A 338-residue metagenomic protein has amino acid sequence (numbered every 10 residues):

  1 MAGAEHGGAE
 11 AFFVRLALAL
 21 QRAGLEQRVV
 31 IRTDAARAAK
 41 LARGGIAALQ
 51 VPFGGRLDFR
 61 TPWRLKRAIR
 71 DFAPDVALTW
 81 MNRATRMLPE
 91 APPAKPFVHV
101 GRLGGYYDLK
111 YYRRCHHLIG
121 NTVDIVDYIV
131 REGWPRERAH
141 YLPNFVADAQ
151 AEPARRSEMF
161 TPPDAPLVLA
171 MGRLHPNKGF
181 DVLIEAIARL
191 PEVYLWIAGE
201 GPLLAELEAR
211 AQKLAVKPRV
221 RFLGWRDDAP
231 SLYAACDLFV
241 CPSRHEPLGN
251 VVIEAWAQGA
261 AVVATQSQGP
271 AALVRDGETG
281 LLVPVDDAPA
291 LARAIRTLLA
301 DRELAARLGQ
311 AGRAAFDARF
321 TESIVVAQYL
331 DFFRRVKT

Functional and structural regions predicted by a protein language model:
G7-L18, P166, A170-R189, P202-E208 (+3 more regions): A conserved mid-protein helix/loop that constitutes part of the nucleotide-sugar donor-binding site
V30-I31, V252, A261-T265, V274: Short hydrophobic beta-strand element within catalytic cores of glycosyltransferases and related nucleotide-activated
R56, R60, V130-R131, R136-R138 (+1 more regions): Acidic anion/phosphate-binding donor-loop and adjacent secondary structure in glycosyltransferase catalytic cores
D58, T79-T85, L103: Short His-centered aromatic/hydrophobic patch
A151-P163, L167, G309, R313 (+1 more regions): A short helix/loop element that forms part of the nucleotide-sugar donor recognition site in Leloir-type
W225, R244: Aromatic "clamp/platform" in nucleotide-sugar-dependent glycosyltransferases that forms part of the donor/acceptor
D276-G277, L281-A288, T297-E303: Conserved acidic donor-binding segment of nucleotide-sugar-dependent glycosyltransferases
A290, T297, L304-R319, V325-D331: A short, well-ordered alpha-helix in the C-terminal region of glycosyltransferases
